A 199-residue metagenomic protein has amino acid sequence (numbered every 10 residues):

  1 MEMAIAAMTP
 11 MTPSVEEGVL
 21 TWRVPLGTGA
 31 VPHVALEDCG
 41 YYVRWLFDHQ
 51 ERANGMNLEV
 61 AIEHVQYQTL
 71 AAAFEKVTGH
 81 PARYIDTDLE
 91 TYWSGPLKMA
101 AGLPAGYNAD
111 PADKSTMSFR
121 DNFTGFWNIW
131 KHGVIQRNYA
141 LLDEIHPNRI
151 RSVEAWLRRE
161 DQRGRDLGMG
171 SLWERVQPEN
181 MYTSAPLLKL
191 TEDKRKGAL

Functional and structural regions predicted by a protein language model:
M1-R83, M99, P186, L199: Oxidoreductase cofactor-interface core, primarily capturing Rossmann-like NAD(P)-dependent enzymes
V15, F119-F123, R149: Intrinsically disordered, low-complexity regions enriched in Ser/Pro/Gly/Gln/His and often acidic
G18, W22, L46-Q50, V77 (+3 more regions): Generic recognition of well-structured, leucine-rich alpha-helical segments and adjacent helix-turn regions within
W22-P25, Q136-A140: Short glycine/proline-rich turn/loop motifs
D38, T69, S118, S152-A155: Acidic, Ser/Thr-rich intrinsically disordered and amphipathic helical segments
L58, A71-V134: Terminal hydrophobic/aromatic helix or amphipathic segment near a protein terminus
R137-L199: Amphipathic terminal alpha-helices
